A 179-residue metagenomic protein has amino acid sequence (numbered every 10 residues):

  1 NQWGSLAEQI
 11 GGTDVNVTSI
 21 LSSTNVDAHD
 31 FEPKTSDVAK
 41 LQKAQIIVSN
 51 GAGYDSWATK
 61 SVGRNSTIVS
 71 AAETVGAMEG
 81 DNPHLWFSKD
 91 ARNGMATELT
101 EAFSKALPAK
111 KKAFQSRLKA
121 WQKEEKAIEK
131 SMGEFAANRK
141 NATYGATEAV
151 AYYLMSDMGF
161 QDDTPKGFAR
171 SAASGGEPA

Functional and structural regions predicted by a protein language model:
N1-A179: Extracytoplasmic metal-acquisition and chelation regions
